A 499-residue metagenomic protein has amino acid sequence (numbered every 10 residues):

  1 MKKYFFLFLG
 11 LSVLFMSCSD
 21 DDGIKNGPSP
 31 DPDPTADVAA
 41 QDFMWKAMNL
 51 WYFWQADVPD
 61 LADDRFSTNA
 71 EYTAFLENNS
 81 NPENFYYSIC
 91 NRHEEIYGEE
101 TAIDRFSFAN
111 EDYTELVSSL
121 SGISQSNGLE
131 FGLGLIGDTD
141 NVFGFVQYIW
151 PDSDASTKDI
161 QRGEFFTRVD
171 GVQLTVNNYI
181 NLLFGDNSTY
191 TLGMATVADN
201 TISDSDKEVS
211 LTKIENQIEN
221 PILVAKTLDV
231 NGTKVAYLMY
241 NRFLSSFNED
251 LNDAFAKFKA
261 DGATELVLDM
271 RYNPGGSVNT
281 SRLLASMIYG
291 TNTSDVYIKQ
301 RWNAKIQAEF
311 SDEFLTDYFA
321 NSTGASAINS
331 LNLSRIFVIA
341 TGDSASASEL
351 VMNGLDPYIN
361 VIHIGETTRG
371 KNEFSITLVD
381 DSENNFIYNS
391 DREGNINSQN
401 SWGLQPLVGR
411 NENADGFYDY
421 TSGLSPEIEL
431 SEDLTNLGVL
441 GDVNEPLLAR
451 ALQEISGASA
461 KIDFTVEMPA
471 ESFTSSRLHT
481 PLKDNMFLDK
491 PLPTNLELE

Functional and structural regions predicted by a protein language model:
M1-Y4: Positively charged n-region of N-terminal signal peptides that target proteins for export
L14-S17: C-terminal motif of bacterial Sec signal peptides marking the signal peptidase cleavage site
S19-E265, T280, G290, A470-E499: Flexible, low-complexity junctional segments that flank or bridge functional domains
E215, Y272-P274: Active-site-proximal loop/turn and secondary-structure-junction residues that shape catalytic pockets, frequently
S246-D253, F258-E265, P274-E499: C-terminal "post-core" interaction segments
